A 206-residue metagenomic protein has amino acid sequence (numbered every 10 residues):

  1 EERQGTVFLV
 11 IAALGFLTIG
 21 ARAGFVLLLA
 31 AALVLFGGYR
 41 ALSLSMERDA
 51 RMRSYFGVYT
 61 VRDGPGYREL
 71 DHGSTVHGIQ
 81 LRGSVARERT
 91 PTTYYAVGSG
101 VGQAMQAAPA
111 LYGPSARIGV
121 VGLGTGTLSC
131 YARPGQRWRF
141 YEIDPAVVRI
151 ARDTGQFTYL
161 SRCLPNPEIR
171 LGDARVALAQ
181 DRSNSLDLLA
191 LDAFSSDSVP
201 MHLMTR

Functional and structural regions predicted by a protein language model:
T6-E168, A174-A179, D187, S198-P200: Class I S-adenosylmethionine
N184-D192: Short SAM/SAH-binding signature in class I
S195: Flexible, active-site-proximal loop/turn residues at the rims of small-molecule/cofactor binding pockets and catalytic
M204-R206: A short glycine-rich, Lys/Arg-flanked "PGG" loop and its adjoining helix->strand segment in the class I
